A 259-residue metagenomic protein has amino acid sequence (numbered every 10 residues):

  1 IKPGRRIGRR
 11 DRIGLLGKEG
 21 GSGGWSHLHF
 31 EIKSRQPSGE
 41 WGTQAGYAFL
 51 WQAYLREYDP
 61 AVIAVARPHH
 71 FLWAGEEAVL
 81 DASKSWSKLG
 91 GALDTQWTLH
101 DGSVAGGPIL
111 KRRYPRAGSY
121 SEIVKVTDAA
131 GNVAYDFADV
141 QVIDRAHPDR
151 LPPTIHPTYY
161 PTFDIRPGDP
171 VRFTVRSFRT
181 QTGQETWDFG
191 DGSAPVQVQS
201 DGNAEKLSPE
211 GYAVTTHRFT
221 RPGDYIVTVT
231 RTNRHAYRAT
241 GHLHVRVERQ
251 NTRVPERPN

Functional and structural regions predicted by a protein language model:
K2-R9, H27, E31-E76: Acidic, glycine-rich catalytic/binding loops that coordinate metals and/or anionic ligands
I7-S22: Short hydrophobic beta/alpha edge segments that flank linear recognition/processing sites
K18, S26, I123: Functionally engaged cysteine thiol sites
E19, K33-P37, R145, G192: Solvent-exposed coil/turn segments that connect beta secondary-structure elements in extracytoplasmic/periplasmic
S22, P37-G39, V133: Flexible, glycine-rich phosphate/dinucleotide-binding loops and adjacent beta-alpha linkers at cofactor/substrate
W25-H27, D94: Outer-membrane beta-barrel architecture
F49-N259: Extracellular/lumenal mature domains of secreted and surface-exposed proteins
